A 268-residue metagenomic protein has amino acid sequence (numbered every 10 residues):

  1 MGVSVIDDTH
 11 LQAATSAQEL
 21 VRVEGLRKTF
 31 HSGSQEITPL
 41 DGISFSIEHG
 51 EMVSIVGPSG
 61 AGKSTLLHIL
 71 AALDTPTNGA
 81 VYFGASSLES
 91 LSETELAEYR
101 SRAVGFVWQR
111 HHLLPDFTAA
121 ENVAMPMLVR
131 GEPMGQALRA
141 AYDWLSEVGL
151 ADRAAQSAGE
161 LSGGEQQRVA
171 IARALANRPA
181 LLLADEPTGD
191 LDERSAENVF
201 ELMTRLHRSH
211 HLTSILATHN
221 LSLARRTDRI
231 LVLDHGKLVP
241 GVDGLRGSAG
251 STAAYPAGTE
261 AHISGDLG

Functional and structural regions predicted by a protein language model:
M1-T29, P240-G268: ABC-family P-loop ATPase nucleotide-binding domain
E19-R226, I230-H235: ABC family nucleotide-binding domain
